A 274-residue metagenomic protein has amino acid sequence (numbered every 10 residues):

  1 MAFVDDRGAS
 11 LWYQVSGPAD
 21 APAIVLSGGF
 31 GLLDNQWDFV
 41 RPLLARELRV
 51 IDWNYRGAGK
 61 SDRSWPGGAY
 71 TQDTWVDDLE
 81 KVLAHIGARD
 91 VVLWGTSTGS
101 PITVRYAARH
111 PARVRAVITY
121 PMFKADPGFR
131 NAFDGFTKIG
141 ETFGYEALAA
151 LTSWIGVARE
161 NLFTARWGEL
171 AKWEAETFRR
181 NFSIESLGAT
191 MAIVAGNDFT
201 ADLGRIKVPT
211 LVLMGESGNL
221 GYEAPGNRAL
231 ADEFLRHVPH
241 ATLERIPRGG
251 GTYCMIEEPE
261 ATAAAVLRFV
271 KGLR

Functional and structural regions predicted by a protein language model:
M1-V25, R46-L48, R89, D232 (+3 more regions): Alpha/beta-hydrolase fold catalytic core
A9-S64: Conserved HGGG/HGGXW glycine-rich cap/lid loop of the alpha/beta-hydrolase fold
Q36-W37, S61-G67, G128-R130, E223-A224: Conserved catalytic-core motifs of eukaryotic protein kinase domains, centered on the activation segment
I51-T98, E260: Active-site loop/oxyanion-hole signature of alpha/beta-hydrolase fold enzymes
V104, A108-R109, R115-E146: Flexible "cap/lid" loop of the alpha/beta hydrolase fold
G128-R130, E146-G204: Conserved alpha/beta-hydrolase catalytic His-Asp/Glu region
K207-G250: Conserved loop-alpha-helix segment in the C-terminal half of the alpha/beta-hydrolase fold that carries the catalytic
G250-P259: Catalytic histidine-centered segment of alpha/beta-hydrolase-like enzymes
